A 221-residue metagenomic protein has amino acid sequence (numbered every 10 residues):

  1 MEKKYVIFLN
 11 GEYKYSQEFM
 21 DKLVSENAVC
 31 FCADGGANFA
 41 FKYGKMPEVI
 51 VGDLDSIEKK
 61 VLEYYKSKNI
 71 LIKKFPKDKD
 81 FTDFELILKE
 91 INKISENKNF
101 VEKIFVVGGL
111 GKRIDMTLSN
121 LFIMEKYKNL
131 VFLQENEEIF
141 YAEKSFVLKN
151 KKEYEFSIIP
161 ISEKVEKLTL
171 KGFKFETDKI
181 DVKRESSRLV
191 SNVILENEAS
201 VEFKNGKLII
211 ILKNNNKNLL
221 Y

Functional and structural regions predicted by a protein language model:
M1-Y64: N-terminal beta-strand-loop-alpha-helix module at the start of alpha/beta ligand-binding or catalytic domains
F8, F31-D34, K74, V131-E135: General beta-strand structural signal in soluble alpha/beta enzymes
L9-G11, V107-G111, L212-N214: Structural motif
S16-Q17, F81-F84, R113-L118: Short glycine/serine/threonine-rich phosphate/pyrophosphate-binding segments that cradle anionic phosphate groups
A37-F39, I57-K59, F81, R113-I114 (+1 more regions): Short gly/pro/ser/thr-enriched loop/turn and capping motifs at secondary-structure boundaries
L71-N97: Short phosphate-binding loop-to-helix
F100-A142, F146-V147: Anionic-ligand-binding alpha/beta catalytic cores of soluble enzymes and soluble regulatory domains that recognize
A142-Y221: Long, charged alpha-helical interface segments
